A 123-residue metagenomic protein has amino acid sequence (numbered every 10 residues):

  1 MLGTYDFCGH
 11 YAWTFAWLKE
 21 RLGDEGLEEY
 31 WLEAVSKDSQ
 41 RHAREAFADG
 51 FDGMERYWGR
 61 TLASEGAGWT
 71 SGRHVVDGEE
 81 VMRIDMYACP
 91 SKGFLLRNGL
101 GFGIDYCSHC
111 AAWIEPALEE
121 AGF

Functional and structural regions predicted by a protein language model:
M1-R83, A88-S108, W113-P116: N-terminal accessory segment detector
I114, E120-F123: Low-complexity, intrinsically disordered Gly/Pro/Thr-rich segments
